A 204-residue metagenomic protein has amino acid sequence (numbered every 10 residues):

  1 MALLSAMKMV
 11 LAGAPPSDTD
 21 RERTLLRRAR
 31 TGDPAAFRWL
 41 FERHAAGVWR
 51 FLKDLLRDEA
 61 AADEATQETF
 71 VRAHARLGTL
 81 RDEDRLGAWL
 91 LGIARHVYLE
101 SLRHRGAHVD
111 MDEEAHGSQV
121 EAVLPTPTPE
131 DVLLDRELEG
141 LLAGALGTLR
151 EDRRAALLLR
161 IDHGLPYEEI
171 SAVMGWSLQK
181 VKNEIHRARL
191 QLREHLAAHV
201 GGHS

Functional and structural regions predicted by a protein language model:
M1-G47, D54, E130, E137 (+2 more regions): N-terminal module of bacterial RNA polymerase sigma factors
M1-S17, R28, R57, D110 (+4 more regions): C-terminal edge and immediately downstream basic/flexible tail or linker adjoining helix-turn-helix-like DNA-binding
L4-L11, D18-T19, E100, H108-D135 (+1 more regions): Internal acidic/polar
K8-P16, R30-W39, W49-E68, T79 (+3 more regions): Short, charged helix-capping/linker segments at alpha-helix termini
T19-D20, T31-P34, G106, L124-L159 (+1 more regions): Amphipathic alpha-helical segment used for protein-protein interaction
E64-V71, D84-H96: Structural recognition of an alpha-helix C-terminal capping motif at a helix-to-coil junction
A75-D82, G92-E113, P127, D135 (+2 more regions): Arg/Lys-rich amphipathic alpha helix in sigma70-family domain 2
R95, L99, R153, D162 (+2 more regions): DNA-recognition helix of helix-turn-helix
